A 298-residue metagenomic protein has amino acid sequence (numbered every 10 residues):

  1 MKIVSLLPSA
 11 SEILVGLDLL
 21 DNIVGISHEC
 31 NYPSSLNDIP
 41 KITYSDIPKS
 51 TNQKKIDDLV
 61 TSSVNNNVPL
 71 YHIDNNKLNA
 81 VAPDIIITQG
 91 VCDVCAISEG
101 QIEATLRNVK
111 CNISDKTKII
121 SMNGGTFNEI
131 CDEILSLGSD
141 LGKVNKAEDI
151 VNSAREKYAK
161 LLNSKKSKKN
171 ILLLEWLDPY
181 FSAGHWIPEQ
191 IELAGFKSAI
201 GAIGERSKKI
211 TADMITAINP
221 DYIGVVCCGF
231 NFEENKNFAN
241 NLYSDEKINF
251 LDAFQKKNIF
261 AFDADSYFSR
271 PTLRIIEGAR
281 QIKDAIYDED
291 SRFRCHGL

Functional and structural regions predicted by a protein language model:
M1-L298: N-terminal ligand-binding lobe of clamshell/alpha-beta domains
